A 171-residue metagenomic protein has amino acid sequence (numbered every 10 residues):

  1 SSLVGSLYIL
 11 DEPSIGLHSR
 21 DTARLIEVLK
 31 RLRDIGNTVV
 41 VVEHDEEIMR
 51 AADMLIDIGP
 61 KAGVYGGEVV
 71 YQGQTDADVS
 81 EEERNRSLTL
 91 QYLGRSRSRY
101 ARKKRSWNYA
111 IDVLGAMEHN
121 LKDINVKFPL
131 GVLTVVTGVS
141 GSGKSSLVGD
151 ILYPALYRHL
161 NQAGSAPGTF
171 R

Functional and structural regions predicted by a protein language model:
S1-R171: Conserved phosphate-binding elements of NTP-dependent enzyme cores
